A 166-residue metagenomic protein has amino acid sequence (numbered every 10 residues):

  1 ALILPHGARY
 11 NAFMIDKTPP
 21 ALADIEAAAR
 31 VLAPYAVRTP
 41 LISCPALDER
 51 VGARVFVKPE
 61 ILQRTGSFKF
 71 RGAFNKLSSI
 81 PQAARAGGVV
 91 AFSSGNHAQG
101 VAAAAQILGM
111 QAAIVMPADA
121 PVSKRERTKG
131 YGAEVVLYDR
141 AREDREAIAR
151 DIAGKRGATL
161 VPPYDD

Functional and structural regions predicted by a protein language model:
A1-F13: N-terminal amphipathic/basic-hydrophobic helices that include classical n-h-c signal peptides and signal-anchor
Y10-D166: PLP-dependent amino-acid enzyme catalytic core
